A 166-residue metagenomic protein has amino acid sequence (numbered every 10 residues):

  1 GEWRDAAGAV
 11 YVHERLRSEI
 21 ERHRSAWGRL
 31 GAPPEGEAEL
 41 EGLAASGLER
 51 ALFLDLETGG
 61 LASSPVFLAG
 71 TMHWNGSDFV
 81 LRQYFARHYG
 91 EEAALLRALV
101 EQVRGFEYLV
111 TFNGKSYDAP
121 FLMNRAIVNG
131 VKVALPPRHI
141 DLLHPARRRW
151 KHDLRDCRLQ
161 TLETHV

Functional and structural regions predicted by a protein language model:
G1-G47: N-terminal accessory regions of nucleic-acid-interacting proteins
E37-E39, L52-L54, G90-L96: Short acidic (Asp/Glu) patches
G47-L48, D78: A short, polar/charged loop/turn motif at coil->beta-strand junctions and beta-hairpin connectors
E49-G59: Two-metal-ion RNase H-like nuclease active-site motif
R50, L68-G70: Conserved beta-strand and immediately adjacent loop positions that scaffold enzyme active sites
A62-F67: Short, flexible loop/turn motifs enriched in small residues
T71, G76-V166: Conserved DEDDh/DEDDy metal-dependent 3′-5′ exonuclease domain
